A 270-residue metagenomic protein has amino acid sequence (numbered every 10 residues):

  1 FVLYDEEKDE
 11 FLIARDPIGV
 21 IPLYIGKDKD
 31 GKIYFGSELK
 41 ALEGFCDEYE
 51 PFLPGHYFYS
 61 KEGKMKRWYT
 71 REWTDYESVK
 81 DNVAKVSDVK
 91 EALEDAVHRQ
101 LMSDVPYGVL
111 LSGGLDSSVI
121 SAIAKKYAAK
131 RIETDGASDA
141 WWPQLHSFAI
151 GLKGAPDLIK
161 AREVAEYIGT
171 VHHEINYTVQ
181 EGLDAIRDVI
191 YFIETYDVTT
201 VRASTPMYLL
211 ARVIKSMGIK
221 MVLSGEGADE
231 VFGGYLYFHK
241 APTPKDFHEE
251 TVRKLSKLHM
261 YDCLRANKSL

Functional and structural regions predicted by a protein language model:
Y4-S87: N-terminal segments that mediate ammonia production and transfer in glutamine-dependent amidotransferase systems
E6-L12, V20-L23, K27-K29, T74-L270: ATP-dependent adenylate-handling active sites, centered on carboxylate activation for C-N bond formation
